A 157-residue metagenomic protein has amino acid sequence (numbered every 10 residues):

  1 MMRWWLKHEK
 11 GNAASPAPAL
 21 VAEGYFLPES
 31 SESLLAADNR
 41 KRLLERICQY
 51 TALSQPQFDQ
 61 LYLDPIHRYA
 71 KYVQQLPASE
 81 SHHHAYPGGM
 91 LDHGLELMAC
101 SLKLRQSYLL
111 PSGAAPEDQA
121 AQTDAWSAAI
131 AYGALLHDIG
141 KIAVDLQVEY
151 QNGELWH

Functional and structural regions predicted by a protein language model:
M1-H83: Non-catalytic interface/linker regions that flank or bridge core catalytic/transmembrane domains
M1-K10, P56, A85, R105 (+3 more regions): Aromatic-enriched hydrophobic runs in primary sequence
R40, P87, G153-L155: Sequence-structural signature of the catalytic-core scaffold of metal-dependent phosphohydrolases that act on
C48-Q55, E80-L91, A121-A125, A129: Short, charged/polar micro-motifs that form catalytic or ligand-binding hotspots
Q60, L95, A129-G133: Non-catalytic, well-ordered alpha-helical scaffold segments
Y62-H82, P87-G113: A short mid-domain helix/strand-loop element embedded in enzyme catalytic domains that forms or borders the active-site
A78, L104-H157: Divalent metal-dependent catalytic cores for phosphoryl transfer on phosphate-bearing substrates
